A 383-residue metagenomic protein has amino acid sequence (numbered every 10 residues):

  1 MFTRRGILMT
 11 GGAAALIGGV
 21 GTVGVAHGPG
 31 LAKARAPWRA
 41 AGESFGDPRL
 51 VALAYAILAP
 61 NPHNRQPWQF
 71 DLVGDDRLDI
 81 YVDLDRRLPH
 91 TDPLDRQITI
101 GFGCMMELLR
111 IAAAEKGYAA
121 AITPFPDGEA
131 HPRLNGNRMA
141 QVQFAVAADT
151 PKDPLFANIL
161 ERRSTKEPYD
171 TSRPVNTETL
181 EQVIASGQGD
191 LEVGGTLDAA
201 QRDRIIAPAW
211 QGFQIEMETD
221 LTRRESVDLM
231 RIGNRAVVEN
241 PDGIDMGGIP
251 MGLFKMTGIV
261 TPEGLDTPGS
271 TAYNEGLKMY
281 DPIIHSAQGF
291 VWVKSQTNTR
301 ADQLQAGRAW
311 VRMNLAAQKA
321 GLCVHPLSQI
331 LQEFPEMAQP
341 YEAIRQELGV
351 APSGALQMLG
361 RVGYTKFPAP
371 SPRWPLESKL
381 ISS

Functional and structural regions predicted by a protein language model:
F2-S383: Acidic, surface-exposed loops and disordered segments
